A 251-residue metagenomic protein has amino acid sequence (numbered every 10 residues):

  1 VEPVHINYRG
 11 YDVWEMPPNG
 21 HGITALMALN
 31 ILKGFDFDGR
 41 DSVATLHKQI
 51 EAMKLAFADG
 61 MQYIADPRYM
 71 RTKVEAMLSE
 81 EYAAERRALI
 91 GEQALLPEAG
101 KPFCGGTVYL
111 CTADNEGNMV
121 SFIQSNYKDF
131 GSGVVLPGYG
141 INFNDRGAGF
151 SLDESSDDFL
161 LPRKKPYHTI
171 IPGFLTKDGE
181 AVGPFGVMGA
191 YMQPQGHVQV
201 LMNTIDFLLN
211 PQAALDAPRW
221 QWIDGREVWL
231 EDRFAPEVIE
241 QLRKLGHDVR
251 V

Functional and structural regions predicted by a protein language model:
V1-V13, P17-P18: Long, well-ordered, tryptophan-enriched scaffold segments
E2-P3, A25, G105-L110, M119 (+1 more regions): Short glycine-rich loop/turn motifs
W14-G22, V108-C111, I123-V134, V187-Q193: Glycine-rich phosphate/pyrophosphate-binding beta-alpha loops
F35-N126, G138-Y139, R146: Internal maturation/activation junctions in enzymes
L46, E116, K164, H197 (+1 more regions): Extended C-terminal subregions enriched in glycine
N118-G183, F207, P211: Active-site rim segments in enzyme catalytic domains, especially the processed small/beta chain of N-terminal
V187-L209: Alpha-helical support elements that line or immediately flank enzyme active sites and cofactor-binding pockets
